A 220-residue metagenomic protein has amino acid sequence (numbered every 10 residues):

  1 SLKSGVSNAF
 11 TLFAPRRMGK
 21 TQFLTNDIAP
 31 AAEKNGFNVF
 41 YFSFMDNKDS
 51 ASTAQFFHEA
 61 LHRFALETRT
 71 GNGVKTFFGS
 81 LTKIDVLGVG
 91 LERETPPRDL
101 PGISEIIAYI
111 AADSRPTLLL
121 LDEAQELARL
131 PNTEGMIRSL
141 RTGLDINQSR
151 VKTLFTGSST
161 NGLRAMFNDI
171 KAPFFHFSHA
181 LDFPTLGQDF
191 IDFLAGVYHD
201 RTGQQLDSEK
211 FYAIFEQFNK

Functional and structural regions predicted by a protein language model:
S1-S4: Pre-Walker A adenine-sensing motif
S7-F10, A14-M18, Q22-L118, L127: P-loop NTPase nucleotide-binding core
N35-V39, S149-V151, H176-H179: Short glycine-/polar-rich loops that comprise or flank the Walker A/P-loop and associated switch/sensor motifs
M45-D49, E126, S158-G162, L186-I191: Conserved nucleotide-binding/hydrolysis micro-motifs of P-loop NTPases
A54, P131, M166-F167, A195: Short, flexible helix/strand-to-coil boundary loops that buttress conserved ligand/catalytic motifs in alpha/beta
R93-S159, N168-D169: Conserved Walker B catalytic segment
T160-S178: Short regulatory helix/loop adjacent to the ATP-binding pocket of P-loop NTPases
F183-K210, Q217: Conserved small helical "lid"/interfacial subdomain of P-loop NTPases
